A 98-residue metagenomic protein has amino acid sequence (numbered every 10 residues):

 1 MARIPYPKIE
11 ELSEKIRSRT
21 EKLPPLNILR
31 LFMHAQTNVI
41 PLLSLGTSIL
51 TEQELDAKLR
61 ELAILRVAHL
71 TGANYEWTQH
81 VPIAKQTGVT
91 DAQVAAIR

Functional and structural regions predicted by a protein language model:
M1-A57, K85, T90-D91: Acidic, glycine/proline-rich low-complexity segments that act as flexible tails and inter-domain linkers
L55, L59-L62, V67-A95: Conserved alpha-helical segments that form or flank metal/cofactor-binding pockets of metalloenzymes
